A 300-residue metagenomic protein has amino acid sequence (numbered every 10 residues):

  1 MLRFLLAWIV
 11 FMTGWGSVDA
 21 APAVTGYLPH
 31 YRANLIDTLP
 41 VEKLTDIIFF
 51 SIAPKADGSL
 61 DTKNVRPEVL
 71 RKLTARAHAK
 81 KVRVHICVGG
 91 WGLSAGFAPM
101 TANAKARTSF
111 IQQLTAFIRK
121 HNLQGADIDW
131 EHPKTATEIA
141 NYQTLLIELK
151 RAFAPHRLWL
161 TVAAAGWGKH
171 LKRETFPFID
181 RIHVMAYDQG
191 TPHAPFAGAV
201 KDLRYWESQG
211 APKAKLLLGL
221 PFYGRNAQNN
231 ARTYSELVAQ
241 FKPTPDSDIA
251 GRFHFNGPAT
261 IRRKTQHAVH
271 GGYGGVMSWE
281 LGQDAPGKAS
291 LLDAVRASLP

Functional and structural regions predicted by a protein language model:
F4-G14: Bacterial N-terminal signal peptides
G16-A20: Sec/Tat signal peptide C-region and signal peptidase I cleavage site
A21-I118, F196-G198, R204: Glycan-recognition patch characteristic of GH18 chitinases/ENGases and related GlcNAc/peptidoglycan-binding proteins
P22-V24, T45, K80-V84, N122-Q124 (+4 more regions): Short, well-ordered coil/turn segments that N-cap beta-strands
T25, D57-E68, H132-A250: Substrate-binding surface in catalytic domains of secreted glycosidases
R32-L35, P40-K43, R66-L73, A106 (+9 more regions): Stable alpha-helical elements in mature extracytoplasmic
I47, I86, I128, I182 (+3 more regions): Conserved, mostly hydrophobic/aromatic
L220-L291, V295, L299: Substrate-binding cleft of secreted/luminal carbohydrate-active enzymes
